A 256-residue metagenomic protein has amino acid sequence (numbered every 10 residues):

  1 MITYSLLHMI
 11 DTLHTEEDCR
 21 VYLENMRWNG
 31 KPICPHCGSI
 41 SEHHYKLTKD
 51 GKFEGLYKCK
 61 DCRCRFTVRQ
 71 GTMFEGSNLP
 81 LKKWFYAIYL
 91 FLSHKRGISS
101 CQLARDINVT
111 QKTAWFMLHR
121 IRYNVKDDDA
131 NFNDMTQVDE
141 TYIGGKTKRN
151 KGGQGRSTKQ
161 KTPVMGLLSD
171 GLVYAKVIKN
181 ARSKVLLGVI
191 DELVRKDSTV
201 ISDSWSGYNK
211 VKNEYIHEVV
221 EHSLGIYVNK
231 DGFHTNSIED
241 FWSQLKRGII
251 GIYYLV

Functional and structural regions predicted by a protein language model:
M1-V256: Residue-level recognition of single "structural anchor" positions that define or cap local secondary structure
